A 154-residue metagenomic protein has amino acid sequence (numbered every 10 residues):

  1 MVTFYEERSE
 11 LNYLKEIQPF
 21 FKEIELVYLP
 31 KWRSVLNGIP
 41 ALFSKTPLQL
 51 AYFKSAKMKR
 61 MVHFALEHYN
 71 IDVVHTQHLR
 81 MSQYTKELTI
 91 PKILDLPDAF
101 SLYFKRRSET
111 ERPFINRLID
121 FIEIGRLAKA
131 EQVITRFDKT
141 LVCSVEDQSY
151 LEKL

Functional and structural regions predicted by a protein language model:
M1-T3, L94, V142: Structural beta-sheet core signal
T3-H63, H68: A conserved catalytic-core segment of Leloir-type glycosyltransferases
N12-Y13, Q83-Y84, A128-L154: A short, active-site helix/loop in glycosyltransferases that binds the activated sugar's phosphate group
R60-F64, F100, N116-T140: Membrane-proximal helix-turn-helix segments that form the acceptor-binding/catalytic region of lipid-linked
V62-S82, I90-I93: Short N-terminal targeting/anchoring amphipathic segment
H78, L96, S144-E146: Helix N-cap/beta->alpha junction signal
L88-E111: Active-site proximal beta-strand in glycosyltransferases
